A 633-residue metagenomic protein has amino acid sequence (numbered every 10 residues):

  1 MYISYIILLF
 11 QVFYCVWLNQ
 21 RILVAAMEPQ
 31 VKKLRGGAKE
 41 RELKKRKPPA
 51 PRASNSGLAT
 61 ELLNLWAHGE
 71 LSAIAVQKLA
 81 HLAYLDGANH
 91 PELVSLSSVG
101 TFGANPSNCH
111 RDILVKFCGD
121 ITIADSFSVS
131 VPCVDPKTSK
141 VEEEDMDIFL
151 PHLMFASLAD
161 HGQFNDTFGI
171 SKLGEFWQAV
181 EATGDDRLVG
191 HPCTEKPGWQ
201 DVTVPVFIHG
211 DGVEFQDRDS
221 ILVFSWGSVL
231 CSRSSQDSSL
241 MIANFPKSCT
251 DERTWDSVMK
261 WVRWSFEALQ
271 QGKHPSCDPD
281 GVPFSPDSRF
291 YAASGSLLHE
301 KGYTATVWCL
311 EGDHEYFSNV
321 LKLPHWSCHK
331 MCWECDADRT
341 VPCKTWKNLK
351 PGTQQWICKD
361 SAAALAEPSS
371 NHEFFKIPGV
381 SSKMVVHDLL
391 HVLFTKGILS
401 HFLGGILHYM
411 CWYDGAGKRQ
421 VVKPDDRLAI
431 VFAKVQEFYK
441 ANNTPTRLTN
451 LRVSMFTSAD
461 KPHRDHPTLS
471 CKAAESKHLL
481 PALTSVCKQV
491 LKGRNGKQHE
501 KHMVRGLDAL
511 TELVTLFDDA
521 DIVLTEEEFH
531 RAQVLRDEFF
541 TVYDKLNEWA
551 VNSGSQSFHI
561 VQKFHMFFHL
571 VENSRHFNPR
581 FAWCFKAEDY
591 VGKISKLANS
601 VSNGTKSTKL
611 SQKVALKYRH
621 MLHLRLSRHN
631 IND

Functional and structural regions predicted by a protein language model:
I6-F13, L23-C109, N630-D633: Intrinsically disordered, low-structural-confidence terminal and linker regions
R35, A59, A73-A75, S97-I208 (+1 more regions): Charged (Asp/Glu and Lys/Arg) segments that form or flank catalytic channels of large polymer- and nucleotide-handling
Q216, E311-A362, R464-A482, Q489-V490 (+1 more regions): Amphipathic alpha-helical/coiled-coil segments positioned at domain termini
V223-D278, W346-F374: E2/UBC-UEV (E2-variant) core
W261, S265, L269, C335-D338 (+7 more regions): Generic, well-ordered alpha-helical scaffold segments in large soluble proteins
S288, Q354-P368, F456-P467, M503-D518 (+3 more regions): Eukaryote-specific, cytoplasm-facing alpha-helical/coiled-coil scaffolding segments in long proteins
L507-D589: Alpha-helical bundle/repeat cores within regulatory domains of eukaryotic proteins
